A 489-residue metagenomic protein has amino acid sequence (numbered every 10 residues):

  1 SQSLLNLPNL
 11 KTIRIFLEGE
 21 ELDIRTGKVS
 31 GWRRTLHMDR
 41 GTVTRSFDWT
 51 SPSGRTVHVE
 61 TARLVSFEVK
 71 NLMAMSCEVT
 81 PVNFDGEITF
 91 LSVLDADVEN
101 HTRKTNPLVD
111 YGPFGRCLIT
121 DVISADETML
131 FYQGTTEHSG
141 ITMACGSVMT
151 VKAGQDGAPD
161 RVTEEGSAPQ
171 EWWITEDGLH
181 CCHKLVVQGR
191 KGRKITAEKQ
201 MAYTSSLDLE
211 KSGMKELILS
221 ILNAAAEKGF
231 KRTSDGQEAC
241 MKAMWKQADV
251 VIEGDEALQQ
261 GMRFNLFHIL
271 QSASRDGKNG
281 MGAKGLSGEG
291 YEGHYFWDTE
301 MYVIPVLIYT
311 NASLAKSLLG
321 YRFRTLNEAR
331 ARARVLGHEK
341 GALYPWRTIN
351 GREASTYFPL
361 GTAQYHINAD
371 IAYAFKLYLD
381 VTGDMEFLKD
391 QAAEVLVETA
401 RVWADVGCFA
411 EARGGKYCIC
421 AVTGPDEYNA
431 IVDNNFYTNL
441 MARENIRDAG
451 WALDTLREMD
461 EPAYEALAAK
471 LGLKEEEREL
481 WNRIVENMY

Functional and structural regions predicted by a protein language model:
S1-M262: Beta-sandwich/jelly-roll carbohydrate-recognition scaffolds of carbohydrate-active enzymes
N6, K70, G178, L258 (+11 more regions): Active-site-proximal structural scaffolding
S51-G54, V82-F84, S272-N279, Y309-S317 (+5 more regions): Secondary-structure transition/capping motifs at alpha-helix termini and the adjoining loop/turn into the next element
R55-V57, A283-G285, A421: Flexible, solvent-exposed coil segments and beta strand-coil junctions, predominantly the extracellular/periplasmic
A62, S76-E78, L91-D95, Q200 (+8 more regions): Short, well-ordered alpha-helical packing segments
T89-L94, G280-S287, K316-T325, F387 (+1 more regions): Short alpha-helical "patches" and their helix-cap loops
R232-D380: Substrate-binding groove/exosite segments of carbohydrate-active enzymes
S287-Y295, A342-D390, E398-N487: The feature captures the catalytic groove of carbohydrate-active enzymes
